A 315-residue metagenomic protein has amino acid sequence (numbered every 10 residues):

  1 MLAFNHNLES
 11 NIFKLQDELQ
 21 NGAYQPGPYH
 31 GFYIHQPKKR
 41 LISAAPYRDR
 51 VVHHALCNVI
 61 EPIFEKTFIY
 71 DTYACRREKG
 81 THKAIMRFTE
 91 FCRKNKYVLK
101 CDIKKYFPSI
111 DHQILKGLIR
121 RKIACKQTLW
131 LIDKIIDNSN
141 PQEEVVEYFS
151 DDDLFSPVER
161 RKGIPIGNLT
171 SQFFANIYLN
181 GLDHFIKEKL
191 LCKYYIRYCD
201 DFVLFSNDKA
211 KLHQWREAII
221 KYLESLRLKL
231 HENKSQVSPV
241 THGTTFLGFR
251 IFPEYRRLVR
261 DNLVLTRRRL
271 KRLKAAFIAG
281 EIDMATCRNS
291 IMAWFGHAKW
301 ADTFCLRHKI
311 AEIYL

Functional and structural regions predicted by a protein language model:
M1-A124, N140-E143: Conserved two-metal-ion catalytic palm core of "right-hand" nucleic acid polymerases, unifying RNA-dependent RNA
L2-N5, A45, E78, G163-I164 (+3 more regions): Conserved phosphate/pyrophosphate-binding and hydrolysis machinery centered on Walker-type P-loop NTPases, extending
N11-K14, E18-L19, D71, E90-C199 (+4 more regions): Conserved polymerase palm-domain catalytic core
G27-Y29, I196-D200, E232-S235: Short Gly/Ser/Thr- and Asp/Glu-enriched loop/turn motifs at secondary-structure junctions
H35-Q36, I196, Q236-T241: A short beta-turn/loop motif at secondary-structure boundaries
H54, F155-R160, A210-Q214, L230-L315: Right-hand nucleic-acid polymerase module
C75-A84, V203-L204, V237-T241: Beta-rich nucleic-acid/ligand-interaction surfaces
I220-L228: A common structural junction motif
